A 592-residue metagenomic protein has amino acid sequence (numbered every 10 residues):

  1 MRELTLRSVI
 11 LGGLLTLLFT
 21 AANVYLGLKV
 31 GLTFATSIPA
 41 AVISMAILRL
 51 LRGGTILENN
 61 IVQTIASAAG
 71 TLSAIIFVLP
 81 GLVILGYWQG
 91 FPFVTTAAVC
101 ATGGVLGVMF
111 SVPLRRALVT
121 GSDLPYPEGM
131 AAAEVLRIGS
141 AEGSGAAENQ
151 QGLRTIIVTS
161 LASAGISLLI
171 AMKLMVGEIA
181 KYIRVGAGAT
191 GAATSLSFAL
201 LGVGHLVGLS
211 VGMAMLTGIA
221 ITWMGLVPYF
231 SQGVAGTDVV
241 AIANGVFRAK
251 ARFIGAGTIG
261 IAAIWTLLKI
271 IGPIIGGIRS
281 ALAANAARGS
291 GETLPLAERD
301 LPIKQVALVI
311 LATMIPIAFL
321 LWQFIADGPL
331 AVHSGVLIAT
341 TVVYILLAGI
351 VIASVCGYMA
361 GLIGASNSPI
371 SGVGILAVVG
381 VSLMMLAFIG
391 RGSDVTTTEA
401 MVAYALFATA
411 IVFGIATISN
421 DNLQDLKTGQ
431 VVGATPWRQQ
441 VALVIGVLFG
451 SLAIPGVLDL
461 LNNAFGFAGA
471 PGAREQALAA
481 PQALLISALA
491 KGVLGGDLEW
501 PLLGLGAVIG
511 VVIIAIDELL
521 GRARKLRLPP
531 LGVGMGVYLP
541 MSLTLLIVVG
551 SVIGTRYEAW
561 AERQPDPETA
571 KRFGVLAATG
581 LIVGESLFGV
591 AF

Functional and structural regions predicted by a protein language model:
M1-F592: Alpha-helical multipass membrane-protein architecture
